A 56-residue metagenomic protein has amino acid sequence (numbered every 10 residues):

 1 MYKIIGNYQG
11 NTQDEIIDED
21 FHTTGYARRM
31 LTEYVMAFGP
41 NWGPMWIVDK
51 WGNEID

Functional and structural regions predicted by a protein language model:
M1-I16, P40: Short aromatic-glycine-(Arg/Gly/Cys) micro-motifs in beta-strand/loop hairpins
G10, T23, N53-I55: Compositionally biased, intrinsically disordered low-complexity regions
D14, R28, T32-D56: Short, mixed-charge low-complexity intrinsically disordered segments
D18-G25: Conserved aromatic
